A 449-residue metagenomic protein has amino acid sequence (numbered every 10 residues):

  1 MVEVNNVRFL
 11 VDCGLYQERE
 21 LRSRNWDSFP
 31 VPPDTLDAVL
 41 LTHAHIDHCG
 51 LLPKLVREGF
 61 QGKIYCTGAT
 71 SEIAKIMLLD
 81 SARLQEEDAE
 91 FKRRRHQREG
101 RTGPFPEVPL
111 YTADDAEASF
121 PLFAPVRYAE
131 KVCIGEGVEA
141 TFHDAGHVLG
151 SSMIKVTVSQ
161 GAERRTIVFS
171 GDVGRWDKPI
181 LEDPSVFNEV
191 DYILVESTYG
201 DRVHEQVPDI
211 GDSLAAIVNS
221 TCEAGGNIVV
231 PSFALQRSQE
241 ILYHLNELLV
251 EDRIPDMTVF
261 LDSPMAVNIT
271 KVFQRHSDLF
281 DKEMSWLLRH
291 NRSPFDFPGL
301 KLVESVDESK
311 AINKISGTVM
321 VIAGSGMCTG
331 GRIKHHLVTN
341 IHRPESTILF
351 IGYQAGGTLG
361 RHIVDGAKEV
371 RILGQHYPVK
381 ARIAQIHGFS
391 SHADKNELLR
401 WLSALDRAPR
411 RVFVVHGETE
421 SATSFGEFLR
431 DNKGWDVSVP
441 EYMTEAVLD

Functional and structural regions predicted by a protein language model:
M1-D34, E117-E182, D307-K314, M320 (+4 more regions): Core dinuclear metal-dependent hydrolase active-site scaffold
V2-N5, V156-S159, P184-F187, H244-E251 (+4 more regions): Short, solvent-exposed amphipathic alpha-helical segments in soluble enzyme and RNA/protein-processing domains
V4-G62, C66-P121, V173-E182, I210 (+2 more regions): Pre-active-site segment of Zn-dependent metallo-hydrolases
L21-S23, I76-A82, E86, M153 (+6 more regions): Short acidic, glycine/serine/threonine-rich loops at helix termini
N25-W26, L51, S213-I217, S305-E308 (+2 more regions): Well-ordered alpha-helical segments embedded in enzymatic catalytic cores
K63, I73, M153, T166 (+3 more regions): Cap/insert and terminal regions of metallo-dependent hydrolase folds
S81-V148, S277-S316: Metallo-beta-lactamase
I217-G357, R371: Hard-cation-handling environments
